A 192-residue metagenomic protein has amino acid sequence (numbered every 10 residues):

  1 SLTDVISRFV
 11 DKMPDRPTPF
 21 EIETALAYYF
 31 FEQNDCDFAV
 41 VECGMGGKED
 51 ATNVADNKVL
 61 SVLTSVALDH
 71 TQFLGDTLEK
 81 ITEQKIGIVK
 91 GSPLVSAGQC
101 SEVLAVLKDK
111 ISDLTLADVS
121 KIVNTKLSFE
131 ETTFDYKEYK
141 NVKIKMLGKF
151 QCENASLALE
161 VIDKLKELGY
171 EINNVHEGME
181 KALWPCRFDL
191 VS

Functional and structural regions predicted by a protein language model:
S1, R187-S192: Short, intrinsically disordered, charge-balanced linker/junction segments flanking boundaries in proteins
S1-D56, L74, E102: ATP-dependent carboxylate-amine ligase catalytic core
L2-I6, L104, A155-A158, P185: A general structural signal for well-ordered alpha-helical segments in protein cores
D11-R16, K143-K149: A short glycine/serine-rich beta->alpha loop
N34-E42, K58-N141, A155-N173: Acidic, Mg2+-coordinating active-site environments of NTP-dependent enzymes
M146-L159, A182-C186: Short glycine/threonine-rich catalytic loop with a Thr-x-Gly-x-Asp
E171-L183: Short, well-structured alpha-helical segments that form the helix of a local strand-helix-strand
